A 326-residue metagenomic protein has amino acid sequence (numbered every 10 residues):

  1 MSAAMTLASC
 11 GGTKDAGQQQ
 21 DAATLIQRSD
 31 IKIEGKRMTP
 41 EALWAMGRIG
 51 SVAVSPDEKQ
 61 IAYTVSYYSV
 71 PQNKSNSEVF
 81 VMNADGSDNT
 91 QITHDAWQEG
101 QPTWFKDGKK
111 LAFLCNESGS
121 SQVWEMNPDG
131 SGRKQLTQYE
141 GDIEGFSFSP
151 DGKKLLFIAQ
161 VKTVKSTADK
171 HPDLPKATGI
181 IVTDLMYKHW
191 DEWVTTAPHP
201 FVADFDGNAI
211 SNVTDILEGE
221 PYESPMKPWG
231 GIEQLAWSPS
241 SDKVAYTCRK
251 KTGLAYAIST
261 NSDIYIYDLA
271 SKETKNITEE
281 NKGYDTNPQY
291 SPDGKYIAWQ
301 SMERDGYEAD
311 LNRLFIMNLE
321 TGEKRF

Functional and structural regions predicted by a protein language model:
T6-S9: C-terminal motif of bacterial Sec signal peptides marking the signal peptidase cleavage site
G11-T13: Bacterial signal peptide processing site
G17-I26, Q160-G219, T247-K250, L254-D263: Predominantly five- to eight-bladed beta-propeller fold
E41-S77: Beta-strand-rich domains and repeat architectures in extracellular enzymes and scaffolds, especially beta-propellers
M46-I61, A96-L114, R133, E140-L155 (+5 more regions): Conserved beta-propeller blade repeats
Y67-P71, E117-S120, K162-K165, K251-L254 (+1 more regions): Short glycine/acidic-enriched loop and turn motifs that connect beta-strands
N76-E78, S120-Q122, A197-H199, N261-D263 (+1 more regions): A detector of repeated loop/turn-to-beta-strand junctions in beta-rich toroidal repeat architectures
N83-S87, N127-S131, F205-N208, D268-K272 (+1 more regions): Short loop/turn segments that connect beta-strands within beta-propeller blades
